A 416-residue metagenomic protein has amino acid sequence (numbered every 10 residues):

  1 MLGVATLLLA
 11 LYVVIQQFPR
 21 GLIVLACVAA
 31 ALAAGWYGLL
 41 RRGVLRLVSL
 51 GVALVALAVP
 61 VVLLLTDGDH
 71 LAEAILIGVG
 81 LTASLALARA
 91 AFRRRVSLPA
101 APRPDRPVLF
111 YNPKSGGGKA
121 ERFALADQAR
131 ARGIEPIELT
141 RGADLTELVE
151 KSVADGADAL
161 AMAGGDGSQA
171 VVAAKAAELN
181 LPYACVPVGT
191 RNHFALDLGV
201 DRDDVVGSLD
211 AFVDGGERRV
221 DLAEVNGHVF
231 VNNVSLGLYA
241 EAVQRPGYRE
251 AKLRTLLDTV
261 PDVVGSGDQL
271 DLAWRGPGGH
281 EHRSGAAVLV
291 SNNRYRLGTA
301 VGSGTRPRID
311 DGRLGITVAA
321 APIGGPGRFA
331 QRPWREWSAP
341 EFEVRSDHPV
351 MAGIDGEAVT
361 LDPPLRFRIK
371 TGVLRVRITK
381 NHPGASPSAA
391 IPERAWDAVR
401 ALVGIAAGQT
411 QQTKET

Functional and structural regions predicted by a protein language model:
M1-L160, A170, P383, I391-A401 (+1 more regions): ATP/NTP phosphate-donor binding region
L9, Y37, G51-A53, G216-R218 (+4 more regions): Catalytic phosphate-donor-binding core of small-molecule kinases
A101-R103, V108-S115, K119-F123, D127-R132 (+2 more regions): Catalytic core of DAGKc-family lipid kinases
G167-V172, H193-F194: Short glycine/serine/threonine-rich phosphate/pyrophosphate-binding segments that cradle anionic phosphate groups
S235, Y239, L289-T305, A358: Glycine-rich phosphate/pyrophosphate-binding beta-alpha loops
Y248-L256, R296-P322: Gly/Ser/Thr-rich active-site loops/lids in small-molecule metabolic enzymes that frequently grip phosphoryl groups
T360-R366: Short, solvent-exposed S/T- and G/P-enriched segments that are highly enriched in secreted/extracellular and lumenal
G372: Catalytic core of tubulin tyrosine ligase-like
